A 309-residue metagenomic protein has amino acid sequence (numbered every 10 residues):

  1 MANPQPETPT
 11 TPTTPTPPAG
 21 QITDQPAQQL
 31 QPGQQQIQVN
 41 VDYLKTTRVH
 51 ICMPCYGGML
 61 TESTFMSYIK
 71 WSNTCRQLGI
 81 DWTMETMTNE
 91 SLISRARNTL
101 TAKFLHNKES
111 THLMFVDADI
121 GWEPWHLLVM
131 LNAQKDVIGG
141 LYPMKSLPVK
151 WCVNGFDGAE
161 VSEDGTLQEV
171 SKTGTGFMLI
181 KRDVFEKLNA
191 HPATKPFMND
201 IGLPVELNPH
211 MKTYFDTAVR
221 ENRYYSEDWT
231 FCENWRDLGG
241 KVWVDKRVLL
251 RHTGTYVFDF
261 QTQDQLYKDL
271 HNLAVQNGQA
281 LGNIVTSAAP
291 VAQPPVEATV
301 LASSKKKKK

Functional and structural regions predicted by a protein language model:
A2-S91: N-proximal low-complexity "stem/linker" segments adjacent to membrane-targeting elements
N3-P6, L44-T46, T194-K309: C-terminal catalytic/acceptor-binding lobe
D81, D119, D136, K241 (+1 more regions): Residue-level detector of anion-binding/catalytic polar loops
I93-R97, D228: Conserved donor sugar-nucleotide recognition element shared by glycan-biosynthetic enzymes
T99, D183, T230: Active-site phosphate/pyrophosphate-handling residues
T99-H112: Active-site nucleotide-sugar/metal-binding loop of Leloir-type enzymes
E109-G121: Short beta-strand-to-loop acidic/aromatic patch adjacent to the donor-nucleotide binding site
E123-D216: Conserved catalytic core of nucleotide-sugar-dependent glycosyltransferases
